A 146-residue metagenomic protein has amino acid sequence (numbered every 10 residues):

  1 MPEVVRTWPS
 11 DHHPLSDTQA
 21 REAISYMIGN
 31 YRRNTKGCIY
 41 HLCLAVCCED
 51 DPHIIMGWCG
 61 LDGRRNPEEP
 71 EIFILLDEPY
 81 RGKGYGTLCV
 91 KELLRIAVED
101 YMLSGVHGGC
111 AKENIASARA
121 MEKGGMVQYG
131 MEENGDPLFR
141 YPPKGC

Functional and structural regions predicted by a protein language model:
M1-E78, D100, V127-C146: GNAT-family acyltransferases
I55, G82-G84, V106: Short glycine/serine/threonine-biased micro-segments
L76, G82-I96, I115-G124: Conserved acetyl-CoA-binding loop-helix of GNAT-fold acetyltransferases
L88, G105-V106, Y129: A local structural micro-motif
K91, G109, E132-E133: Short loop/turn and capping residues at structural boundaries
D100-G109: Conserved GNAT acetyl-CoA-binding A-motif
G109, G124-V127: A short, basic/aromatic helix-end/turn motif that makes direct DNA contacts
